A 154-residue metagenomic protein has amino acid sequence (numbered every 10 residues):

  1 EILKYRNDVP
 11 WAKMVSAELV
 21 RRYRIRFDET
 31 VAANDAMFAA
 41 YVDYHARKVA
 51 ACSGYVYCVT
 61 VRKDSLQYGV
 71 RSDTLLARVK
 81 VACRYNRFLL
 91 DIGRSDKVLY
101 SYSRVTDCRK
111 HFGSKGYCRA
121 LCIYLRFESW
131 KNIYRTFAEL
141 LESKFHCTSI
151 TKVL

Functional and structural regions predicted by a protein language model:
E1-C52, T60-L75: Donor-binding/catalytic cores of nucleotide-activated saccharide and glycerol-phosphate transferases/polymerases
P10, V15, L19, G54 (+6 more regions): Generic alpha-helical secondary structure signal
A33, Y55, Y102: Residue-level "edge-of-site" marker
A46, L89, R109-F112: Generic structural signal for hydrophobic core residues of well-folded globular domains
G54-K63, Y68-D96, C118-Y124: Catalytic core of nucleotide-sugar-dependent glycosyltransferases
S95-S103: All-alpha amphipathic helical-bundle segments outside canonical DNA-binding/catalytic cores that form hydrophobic
Y102-K110: Amphipathic alpha-helical repeat scaffolds of TPR domains
F112-L154: Membrane-interface aromatic/basic loop that binds lipid-linked glycans or pyrophosphate carriers, typified by
